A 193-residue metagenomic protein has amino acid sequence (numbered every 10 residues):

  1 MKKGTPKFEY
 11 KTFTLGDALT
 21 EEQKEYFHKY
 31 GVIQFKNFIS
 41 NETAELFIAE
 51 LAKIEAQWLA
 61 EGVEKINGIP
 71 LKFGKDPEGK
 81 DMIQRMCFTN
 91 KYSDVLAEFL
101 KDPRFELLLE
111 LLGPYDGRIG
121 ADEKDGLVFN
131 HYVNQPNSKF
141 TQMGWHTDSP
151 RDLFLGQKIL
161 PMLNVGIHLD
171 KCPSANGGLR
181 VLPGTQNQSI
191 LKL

Functional and structural regions predicted by a protein language model:
M1-K29, K36-W145: Non-heme Fe(II)-dependent double-stranded beta-helix
N37-I39, V133, S149, I167-K171 (+1 more regions): Short, flexible loop/turn elements at secondary-structure junctions
Y92, E123, P161-L163, A175-G177: Residues that flank catalytic or metal-binding motifs in active/ligand-binding sites
G144-L153: Active-site glycine-rich loop that binds ribose-phosphate moieties when present
L153-S174: Short, conserved beta-strand element in jelly-roll/cupin
C172-L193: Double-stranded beta-helix
